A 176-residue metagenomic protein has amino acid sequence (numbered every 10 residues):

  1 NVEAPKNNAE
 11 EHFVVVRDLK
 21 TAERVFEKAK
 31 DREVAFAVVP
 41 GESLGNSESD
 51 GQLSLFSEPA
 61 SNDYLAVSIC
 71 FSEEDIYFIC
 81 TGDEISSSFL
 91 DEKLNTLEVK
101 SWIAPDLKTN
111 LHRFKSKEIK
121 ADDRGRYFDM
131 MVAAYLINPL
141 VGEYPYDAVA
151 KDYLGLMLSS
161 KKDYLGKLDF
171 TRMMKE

Functional and structural regions predicted by a protein language model:
N1-T96, K100-S101: Long, highly charged low-complexity segments
N7-N8, N62-Y64, S68-E176: Active-site-proximal helix-loop-helix substrate-binding element of RNase H-like nuclease domains
